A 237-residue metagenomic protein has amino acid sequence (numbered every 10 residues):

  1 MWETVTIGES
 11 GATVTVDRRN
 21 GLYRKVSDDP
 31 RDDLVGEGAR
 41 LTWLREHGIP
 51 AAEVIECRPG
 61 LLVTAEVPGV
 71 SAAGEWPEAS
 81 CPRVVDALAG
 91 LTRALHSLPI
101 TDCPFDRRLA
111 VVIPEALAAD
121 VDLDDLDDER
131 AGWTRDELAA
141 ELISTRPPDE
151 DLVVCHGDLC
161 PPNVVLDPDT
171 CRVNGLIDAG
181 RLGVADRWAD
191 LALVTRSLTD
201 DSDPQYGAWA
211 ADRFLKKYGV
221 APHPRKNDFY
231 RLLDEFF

Functional and structural regions predicted by a protein language model:
M1-V5: Conserved N-terminal boundary motif of the eukaryotic protein kinase catalytic domain
T6-R108: ATP-binding pocket architecture of kinase catalytic cores
T13-R19, V54, L138-A189: Active-site acidic catalytic loop and adjacent metal/ATP-binding pocket of ATP-dependent phosphoryl transfer enzymes
L22, G69-A73, N174, A192-L198: Short glycine/proline- and charge-enriched loop/turn segments that cap or connect secondary-structure elements
R31, S71, V164, V184 (+1 more regions): Conserved protein kinase catalytic core
L44-R45, W76, D127-R130, I177 (+2 more regions): Short, flexible helix/strand-to-coil boundary loops that buttress conserved ligand/catalytic motifs in alpha/beta
S97-G157, R213-K216, A221-D228: An alpha-helical support segment within catalytic cores of ATP-dependent transferases
A189-P222, L233-F237: Active-site activation/catalytic loop segments of kinase-like enzymes and analogous catalytic loops in related
